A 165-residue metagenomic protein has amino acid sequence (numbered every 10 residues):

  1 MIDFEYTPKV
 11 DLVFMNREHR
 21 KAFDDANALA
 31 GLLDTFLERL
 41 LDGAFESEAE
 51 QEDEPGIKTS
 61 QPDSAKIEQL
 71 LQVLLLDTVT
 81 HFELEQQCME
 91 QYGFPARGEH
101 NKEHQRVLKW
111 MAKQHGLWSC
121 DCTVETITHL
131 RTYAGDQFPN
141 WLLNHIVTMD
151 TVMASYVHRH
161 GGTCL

Functional and structural regions predicted by a protein language model:
M1-L165: Small-residue-biased structural context
